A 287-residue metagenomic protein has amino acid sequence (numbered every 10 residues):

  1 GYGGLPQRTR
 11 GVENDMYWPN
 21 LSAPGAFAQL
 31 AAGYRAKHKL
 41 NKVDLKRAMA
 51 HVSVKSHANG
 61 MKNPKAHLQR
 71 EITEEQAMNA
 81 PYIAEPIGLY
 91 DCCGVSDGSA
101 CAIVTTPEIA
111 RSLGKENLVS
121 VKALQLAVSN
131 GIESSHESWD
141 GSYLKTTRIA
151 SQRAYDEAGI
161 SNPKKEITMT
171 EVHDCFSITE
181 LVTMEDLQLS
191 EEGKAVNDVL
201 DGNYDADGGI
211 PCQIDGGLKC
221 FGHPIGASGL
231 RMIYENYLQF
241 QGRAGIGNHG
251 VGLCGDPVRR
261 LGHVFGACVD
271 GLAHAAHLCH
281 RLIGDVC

Functional and structural regions predicted by a protein language model:
G1, S53, H57-H67, S129-S134 (+2 more regions): Acyl-CoA/ACP chain-elongation machinery
G1-K42: Flexible glycine-/small-residue-enriched beta->alpha junction loops that bind anionic phosphate/pyrophosphate groups
T9-G11, Y17, K37, A50-H51 (+7 more regions): Condensing-enzyme catalytic core mediating Claisen C-C bond formation in acyl metabolism
K37-V43, S151-E166: Phosphate/pyrophosphate-binding loops at sites that engage ATP/ADP/AMP, CoA/4′-phosphopantetheine, polyphosphate
D44-R47, H51-V52, M61-G98: Polyanion-binding loop/helix "lid" in catalytic or ligand-binding cores
C101, T146, A150-G159, T179-L187 (+2 more regions): Stable alpha-helical structural segments in soluble proteins, enriched in small hydrophobic residues
E133-S138, H173-N197, P224-G226, R260-G262 (+1 more regions): Short glycine/threonine-rich loop-to-helix capping motif typified by GTGT followed within a few residues by an Asp-Pro
V258-C287: N-terminal low-complexity segments that are often proline-rich with Ser/Thr-Pro
